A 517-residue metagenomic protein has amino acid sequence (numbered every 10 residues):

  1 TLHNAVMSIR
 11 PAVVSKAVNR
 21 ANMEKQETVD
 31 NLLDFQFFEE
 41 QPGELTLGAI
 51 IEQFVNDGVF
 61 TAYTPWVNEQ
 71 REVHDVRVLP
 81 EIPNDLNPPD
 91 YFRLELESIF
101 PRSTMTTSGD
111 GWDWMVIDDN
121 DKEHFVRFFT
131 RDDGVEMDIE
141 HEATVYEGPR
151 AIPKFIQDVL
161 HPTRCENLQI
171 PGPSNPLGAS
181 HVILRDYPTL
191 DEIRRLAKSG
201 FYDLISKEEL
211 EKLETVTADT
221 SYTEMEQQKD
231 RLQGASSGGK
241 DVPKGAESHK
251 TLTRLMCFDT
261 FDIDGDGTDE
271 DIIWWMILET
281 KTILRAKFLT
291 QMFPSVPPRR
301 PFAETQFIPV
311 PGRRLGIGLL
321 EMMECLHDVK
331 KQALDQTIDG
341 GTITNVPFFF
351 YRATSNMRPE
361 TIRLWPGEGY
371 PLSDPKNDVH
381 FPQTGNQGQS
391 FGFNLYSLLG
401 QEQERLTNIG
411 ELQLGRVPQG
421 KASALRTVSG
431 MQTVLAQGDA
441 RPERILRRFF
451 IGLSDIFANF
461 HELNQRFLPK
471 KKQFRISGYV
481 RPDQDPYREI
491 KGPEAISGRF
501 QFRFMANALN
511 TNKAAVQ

Functional and structural regions predicted by a protein language model:
T1-Q517: Extended alpha-helical, oligomerization-prone segments that build pores/tubes and scaffolds
